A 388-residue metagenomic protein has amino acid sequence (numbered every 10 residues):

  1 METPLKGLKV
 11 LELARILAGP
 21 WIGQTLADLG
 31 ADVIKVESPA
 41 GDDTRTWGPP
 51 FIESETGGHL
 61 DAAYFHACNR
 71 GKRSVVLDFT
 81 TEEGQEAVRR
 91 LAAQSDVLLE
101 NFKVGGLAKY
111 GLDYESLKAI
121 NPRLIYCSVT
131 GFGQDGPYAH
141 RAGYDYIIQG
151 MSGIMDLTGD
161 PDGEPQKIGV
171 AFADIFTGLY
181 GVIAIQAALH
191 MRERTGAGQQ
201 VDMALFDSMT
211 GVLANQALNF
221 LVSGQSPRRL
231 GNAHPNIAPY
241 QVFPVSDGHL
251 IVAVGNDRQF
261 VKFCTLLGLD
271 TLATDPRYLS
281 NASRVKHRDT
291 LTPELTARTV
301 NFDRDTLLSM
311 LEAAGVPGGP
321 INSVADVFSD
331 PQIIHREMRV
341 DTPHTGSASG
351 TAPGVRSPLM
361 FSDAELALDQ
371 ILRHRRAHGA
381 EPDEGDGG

Functional and structural regions predicted by a protein language model:
M1-L8, P227-R228, P244-V245, D326-G388: Terminal low-complexity tails and localization/encapsulation signals of metabolic enzymes
M1-R194, T342, S357, Q370 (+2 more regions): N-terminal helix-loop segment corresponding to the beta1-alpha1 unit of nucleotide/adenylate-binding folds
V33, E312-D326: Short, well-structured beta-strand/strand-turn elements
A40, F132-G133, L205-T210, D247-H249 (+2 more regions): Glycine-rich beta-alpha junction loops
D78, E100, M203-F206, V252-V254: Active-site-adjacent beta-strand anchor residues
Q134, D162-V170, E193-M209, R228-P235 (+1 more regions): Conserved Rossmann-fold dehydrogenase catalytic segment
G178-G198, G211-S223, C264-T271: Oxidoreductase and adenylate-handling cofactor-binding alpha/beta cores
N236-A314, G318, P382: Aromatic-enriched alpha-helical interface/lid elements that frame and gate functional surfaces
